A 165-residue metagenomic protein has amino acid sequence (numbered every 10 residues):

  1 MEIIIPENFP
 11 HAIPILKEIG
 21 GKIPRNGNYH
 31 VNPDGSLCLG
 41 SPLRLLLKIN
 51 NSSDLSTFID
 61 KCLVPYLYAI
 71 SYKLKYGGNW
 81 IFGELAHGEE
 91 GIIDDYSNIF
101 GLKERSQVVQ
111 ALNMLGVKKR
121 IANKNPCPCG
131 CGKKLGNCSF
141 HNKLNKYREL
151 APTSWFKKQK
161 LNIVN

Functional and structural regions predicted by a protein language model:
M1-K61, Y72: Compact alpha/beta protein-protein interaction domains typified by the UBC
L43-N165: Acidic/negatively charged segments and metal-coordination signatures
